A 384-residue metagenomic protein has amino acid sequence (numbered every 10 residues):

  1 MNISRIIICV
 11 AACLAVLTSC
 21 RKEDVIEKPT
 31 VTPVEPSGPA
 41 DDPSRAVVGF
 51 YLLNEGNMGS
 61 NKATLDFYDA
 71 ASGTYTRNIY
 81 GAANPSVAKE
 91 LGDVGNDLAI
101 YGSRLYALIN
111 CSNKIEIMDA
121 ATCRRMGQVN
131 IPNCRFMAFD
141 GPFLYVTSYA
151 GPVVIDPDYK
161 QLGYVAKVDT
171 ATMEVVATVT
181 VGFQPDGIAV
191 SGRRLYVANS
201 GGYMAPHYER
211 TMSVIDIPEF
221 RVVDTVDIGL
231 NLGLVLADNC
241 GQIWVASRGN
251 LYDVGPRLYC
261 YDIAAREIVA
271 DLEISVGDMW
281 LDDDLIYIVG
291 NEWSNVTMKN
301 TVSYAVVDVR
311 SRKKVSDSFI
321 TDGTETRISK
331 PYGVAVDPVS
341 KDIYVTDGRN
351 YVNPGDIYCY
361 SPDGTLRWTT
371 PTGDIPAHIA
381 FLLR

Functional and structural regions predicted by a protein language model:
M1-I8: Bacterial N-terminal signal peptides that target proteins for export
R5, R21-R384: Predominantly soluble domains enriched in secretory-pathway, periplasmic, or organellar proteins
V16-S19: C-terminal motif of bacterial Sec signal peptides marking the signal peptidase cleavage site
